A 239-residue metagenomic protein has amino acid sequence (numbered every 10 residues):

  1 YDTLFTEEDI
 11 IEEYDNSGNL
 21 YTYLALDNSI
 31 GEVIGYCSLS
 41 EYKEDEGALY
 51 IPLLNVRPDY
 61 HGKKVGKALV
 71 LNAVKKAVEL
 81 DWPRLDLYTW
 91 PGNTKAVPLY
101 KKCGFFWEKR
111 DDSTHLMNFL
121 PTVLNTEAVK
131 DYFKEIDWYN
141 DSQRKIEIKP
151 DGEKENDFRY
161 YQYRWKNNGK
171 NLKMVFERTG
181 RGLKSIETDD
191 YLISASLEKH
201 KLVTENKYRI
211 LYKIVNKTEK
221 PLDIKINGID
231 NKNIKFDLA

Functional and structural regions predicted by a protein language model:
Y1-F5, L26-D27, T126-R164, N168-K170 (+1 more regions): Short amphipathic alpha-helix that is part of the acyltransferase structural core
Y1-L53, R57, V70-L71: Acetyl-CoA-dependent GNAT
V56, G62-K75, P98, K102: Conserved acetyl-CoA-binding loop-helix of GNAT-fold acetyltransferases
A77-Y88: Conserved GNAT acetyl-CoA-binding A-motif
D86-V97, S113-N118: Conserved beta-strand-loop-alpha-helix junction that forms the acyl-donor binding cleft
N167-V203, N231: Low-complexity, acidic Ser/Thr/Pro/Gly-rich terminal tails and inter-domain linkers that flank the onset of structured
Y212-T218: Asparagine-centered strand-capping/turn motif at beta-strand->loop junctions
E219-N233: Short acidic, flexible loop segments centered on an aromatic residue
